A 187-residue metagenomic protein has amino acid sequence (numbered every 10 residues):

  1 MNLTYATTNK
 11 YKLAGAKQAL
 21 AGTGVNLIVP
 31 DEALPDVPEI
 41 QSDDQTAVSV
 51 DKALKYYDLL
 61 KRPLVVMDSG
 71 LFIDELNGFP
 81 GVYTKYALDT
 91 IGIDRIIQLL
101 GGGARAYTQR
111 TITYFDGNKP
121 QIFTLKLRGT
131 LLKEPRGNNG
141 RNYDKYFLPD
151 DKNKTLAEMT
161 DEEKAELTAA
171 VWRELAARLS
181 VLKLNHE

Functional and structural regions predicted by a protein language model:
N2-T4, Y11-E187: Anionic-ligand binding patches
